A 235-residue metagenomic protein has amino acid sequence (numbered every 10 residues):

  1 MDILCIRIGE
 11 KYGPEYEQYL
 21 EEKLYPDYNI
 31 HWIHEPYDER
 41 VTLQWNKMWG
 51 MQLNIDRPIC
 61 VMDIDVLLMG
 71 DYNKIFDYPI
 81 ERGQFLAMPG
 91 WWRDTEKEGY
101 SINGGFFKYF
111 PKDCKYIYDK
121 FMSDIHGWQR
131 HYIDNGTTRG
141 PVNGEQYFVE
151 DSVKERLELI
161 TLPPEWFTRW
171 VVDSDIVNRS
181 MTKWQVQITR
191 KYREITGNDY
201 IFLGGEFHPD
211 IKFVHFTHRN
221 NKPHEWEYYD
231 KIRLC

Functional and structural regions predicted by a protein language model:
M1-I3: Extreme N-terminal starter segment of soluble prokaryotic enzymes
C5-R7, Y12-Y16, L68, D113-C235: A glycosyltransferase accessory/donor-loop signature
G13, D38-W45: A short, glycine-/small-residue-rich helix N-cap motif at loop->alpha-helix starts within glycosyltransferase
Y19-Y28: Short, acidic, metal-binding catalytic loop of nucleotide-sugar glycosyltransferases
D27-D38: A short beta-strand-loop structural module common to alpha/beta enzyme folds
E35, L53, G90, P111 (+2 more regions): Active-site donor-binding loop signature of nucleotide-sugar glycosyltransferases
E39-T42, E96-K97, R169-V177: Short, solvent-exposed polar/charged micro-motifs at secondary-structure junctions
L43-I102, F106-K112: GT-A fold catalytic core of metal-dependent nucleotide-sugar glycosyltransferases, centered on the diacidic
